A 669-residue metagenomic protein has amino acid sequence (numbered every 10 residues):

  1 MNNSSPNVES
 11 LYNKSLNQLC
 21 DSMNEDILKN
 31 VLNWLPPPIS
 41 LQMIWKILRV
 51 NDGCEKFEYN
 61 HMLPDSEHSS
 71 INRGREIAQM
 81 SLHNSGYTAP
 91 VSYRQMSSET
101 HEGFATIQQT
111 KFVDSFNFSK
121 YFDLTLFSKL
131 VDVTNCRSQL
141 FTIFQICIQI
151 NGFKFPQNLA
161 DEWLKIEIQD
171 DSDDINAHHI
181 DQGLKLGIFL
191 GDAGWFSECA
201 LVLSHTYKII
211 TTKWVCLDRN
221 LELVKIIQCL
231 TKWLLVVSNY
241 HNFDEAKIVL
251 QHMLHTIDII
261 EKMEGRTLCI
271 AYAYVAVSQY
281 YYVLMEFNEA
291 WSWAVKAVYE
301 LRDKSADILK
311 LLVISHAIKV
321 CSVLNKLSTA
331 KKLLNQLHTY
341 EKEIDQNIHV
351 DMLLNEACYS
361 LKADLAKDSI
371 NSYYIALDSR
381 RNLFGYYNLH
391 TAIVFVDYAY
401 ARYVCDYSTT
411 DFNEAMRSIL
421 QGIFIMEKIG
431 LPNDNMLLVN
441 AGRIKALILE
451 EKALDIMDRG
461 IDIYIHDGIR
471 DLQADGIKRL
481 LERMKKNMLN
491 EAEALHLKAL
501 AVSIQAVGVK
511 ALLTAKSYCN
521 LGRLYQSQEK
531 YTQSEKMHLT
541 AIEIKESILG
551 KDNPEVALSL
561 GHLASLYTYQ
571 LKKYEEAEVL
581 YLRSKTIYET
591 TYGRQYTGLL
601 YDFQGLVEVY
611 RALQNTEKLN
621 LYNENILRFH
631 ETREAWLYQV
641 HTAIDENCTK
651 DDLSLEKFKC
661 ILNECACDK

Functional and structural regions predicted by a protein language model:
M1-L201, H205: Cullin-RING E3 adaptor/co-adaptor recruitment helices
N151, G194, H241, M285 (+9 more regions): Residue-level detector of the short coil/turn that links helix A to helix B within each tetratricopeptide repeat
A160, L164, L203-S204, I210 (+15 more regions): Inward-facing hydrophobic residues that define packing positions of alpha-helical scaffold repeats
L164-I168, Y207-V215, L254-K262, V295-D303 (+8 more regions): Amphipathic alpha-helical segments of tetratricopeptide repeats
D173-A177, W214-V224, E261-A271, S305-L311 (+8 more regions): Helix N-cap/loop-to-helix boundary motif
D181-D192, L221-N239, C269-V283, L309-V323 (+7 more regions): Conserved alpha-helical positions within TPR/SEL1-like repeat arrays
W214, E261, S305, A357 (+16 more regions): Short coil/turn linking the two alpha-helices of tandem helical-hairpin repeats
